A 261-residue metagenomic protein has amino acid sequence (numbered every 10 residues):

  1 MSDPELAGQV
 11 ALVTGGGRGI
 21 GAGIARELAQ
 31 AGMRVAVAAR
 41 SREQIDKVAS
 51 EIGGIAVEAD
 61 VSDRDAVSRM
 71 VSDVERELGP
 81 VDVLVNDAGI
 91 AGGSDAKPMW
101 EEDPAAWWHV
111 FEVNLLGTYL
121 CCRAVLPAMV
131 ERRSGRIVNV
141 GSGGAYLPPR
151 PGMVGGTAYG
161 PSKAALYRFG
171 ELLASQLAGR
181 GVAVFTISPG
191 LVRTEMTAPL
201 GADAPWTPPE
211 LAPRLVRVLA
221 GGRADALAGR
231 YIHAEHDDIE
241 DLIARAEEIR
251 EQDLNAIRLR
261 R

Functional and structural regions predicted by a protein language model:
G17-R18: Conserved glycine-rich cofactor-binding loop
A31-K47: Conserved glycine-rich Rossmann-like NAD(P)H-binding loop of the short-chain dehydrogenase/reductase
A59-M70, P104: The beta1-alpha1 cofactor-binding region of Rossmann-like NAD(H)/NADP(H)-dependent oxidoreductases
A91, P104, V138-A165, G170-E171 (+2 more regions): Catalytic loop of short-chain dehydrogenase/reductase
D95-M99, D103-W108: Substrate-binding pocket helix/loop in short-chain dehydrogenase/reductase
C122-R123, E171: A short, exposed helix-loop element centered on a Lys and neighboring polar residues
G179, T186, A202-R261: C-terminal helical subdomain
